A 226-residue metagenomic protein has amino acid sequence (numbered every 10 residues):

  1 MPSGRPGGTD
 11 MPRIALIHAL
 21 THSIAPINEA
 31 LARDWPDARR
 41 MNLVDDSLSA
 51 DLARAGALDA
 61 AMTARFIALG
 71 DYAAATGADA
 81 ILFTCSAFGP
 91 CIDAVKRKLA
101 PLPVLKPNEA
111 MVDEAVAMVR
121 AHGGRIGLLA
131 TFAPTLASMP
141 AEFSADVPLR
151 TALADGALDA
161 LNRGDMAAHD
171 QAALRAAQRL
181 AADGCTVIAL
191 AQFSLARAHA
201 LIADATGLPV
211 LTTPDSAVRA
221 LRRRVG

Functional and structural regions predicted by a protein language model:
M1-G226: Non-catalytic structural scaffold of enzyme domains
